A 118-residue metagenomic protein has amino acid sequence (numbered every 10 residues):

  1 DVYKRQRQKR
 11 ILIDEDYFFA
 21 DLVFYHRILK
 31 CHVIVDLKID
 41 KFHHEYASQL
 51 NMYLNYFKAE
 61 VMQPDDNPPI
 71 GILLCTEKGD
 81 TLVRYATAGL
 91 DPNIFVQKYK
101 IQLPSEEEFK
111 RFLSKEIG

Functional and structural regions predicted by a protein language model:
D1-Y3: Short, small-residue-biased leader/transition segments that mark boundaries at the very start of proteins
R7-I13: Short, solvent-exposed loop/turn elements at beta->coil junctions and helix N-caps that rim active or binding pockets
E15-A20: Short, flexible loop/turn motifs enriched in small residues
L22, V35, Y53, G71 (+1 more regions): Hydrophobic, well-ordered secondary-structure elements that form the walls of internal hydrophobic environments
V23-V33: Active-site beta-strand-loop-beta-strand hairpin of nuclease catalytic cores that positions key catalytic residues
R27, N51, N55-M62, L90 (+3 more regions): Hydrophobic alpha-helix feature that most strongly marks membrane-spanning transmembrane helices and their immediate
L37-I39, H44-E45, N55-T87: Nucleic-acid nuclease catalytic cores
R84-G118: Polybasic (Lys/Arg-rich)
